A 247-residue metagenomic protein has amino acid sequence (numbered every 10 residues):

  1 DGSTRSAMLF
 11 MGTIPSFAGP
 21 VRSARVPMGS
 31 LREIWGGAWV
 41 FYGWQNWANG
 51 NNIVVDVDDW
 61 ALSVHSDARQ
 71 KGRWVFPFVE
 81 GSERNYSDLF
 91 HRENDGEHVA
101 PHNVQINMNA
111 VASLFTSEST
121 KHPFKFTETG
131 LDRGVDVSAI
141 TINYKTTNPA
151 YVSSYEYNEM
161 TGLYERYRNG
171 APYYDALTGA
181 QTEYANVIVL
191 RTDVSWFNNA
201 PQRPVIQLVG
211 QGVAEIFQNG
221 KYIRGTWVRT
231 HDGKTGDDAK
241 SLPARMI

Functional and structural regions predicted by a protein language model:
D1-I247: A surface/extracellular/periplasmic glyco- and lipid-processing/surface-interacting theme
